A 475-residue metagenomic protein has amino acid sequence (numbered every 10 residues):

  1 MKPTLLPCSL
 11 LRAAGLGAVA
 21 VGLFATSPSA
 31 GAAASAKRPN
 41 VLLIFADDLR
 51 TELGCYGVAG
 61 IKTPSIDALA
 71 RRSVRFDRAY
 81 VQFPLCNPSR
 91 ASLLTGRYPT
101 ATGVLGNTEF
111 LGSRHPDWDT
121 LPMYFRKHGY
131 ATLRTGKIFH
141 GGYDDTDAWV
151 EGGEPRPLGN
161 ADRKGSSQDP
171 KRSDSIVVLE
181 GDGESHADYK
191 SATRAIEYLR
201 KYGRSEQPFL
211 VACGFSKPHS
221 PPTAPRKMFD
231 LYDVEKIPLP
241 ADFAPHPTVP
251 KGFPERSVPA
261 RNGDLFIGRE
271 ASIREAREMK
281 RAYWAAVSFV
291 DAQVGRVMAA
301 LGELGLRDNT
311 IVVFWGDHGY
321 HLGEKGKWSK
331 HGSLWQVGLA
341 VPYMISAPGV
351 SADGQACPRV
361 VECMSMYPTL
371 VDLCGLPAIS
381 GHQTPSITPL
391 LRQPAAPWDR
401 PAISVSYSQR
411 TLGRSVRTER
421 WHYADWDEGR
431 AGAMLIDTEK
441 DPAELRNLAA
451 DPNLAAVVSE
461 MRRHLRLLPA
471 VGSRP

Functional and structural regions predicted by a protein language model:
K2-G17: Bacterial N-terminal signal peptides that target proteins for export
A14, G22-A25, A30-D427, A431-M434 (+1 more regions): Formylglycine-dependent sulfatase
